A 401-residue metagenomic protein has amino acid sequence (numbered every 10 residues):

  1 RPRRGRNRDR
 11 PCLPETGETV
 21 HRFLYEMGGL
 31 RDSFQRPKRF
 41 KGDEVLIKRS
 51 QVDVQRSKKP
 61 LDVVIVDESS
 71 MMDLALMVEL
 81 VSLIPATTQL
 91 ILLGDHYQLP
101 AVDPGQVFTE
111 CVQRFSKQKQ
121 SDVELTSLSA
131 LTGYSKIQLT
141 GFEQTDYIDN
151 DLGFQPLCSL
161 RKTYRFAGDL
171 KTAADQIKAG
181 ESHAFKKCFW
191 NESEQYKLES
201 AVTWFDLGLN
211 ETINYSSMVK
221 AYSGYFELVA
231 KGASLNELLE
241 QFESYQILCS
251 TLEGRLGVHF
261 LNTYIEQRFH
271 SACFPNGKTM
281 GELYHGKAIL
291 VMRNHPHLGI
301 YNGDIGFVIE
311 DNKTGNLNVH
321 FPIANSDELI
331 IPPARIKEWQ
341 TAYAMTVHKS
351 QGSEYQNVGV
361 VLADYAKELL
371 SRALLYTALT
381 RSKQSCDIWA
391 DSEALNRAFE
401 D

Functional and structural regions predicted by a protein language model:
R1-K59: Inter-Walker segment of RecA-like/P-loop motor cores
L24, M72-D73, L99-A101, E368: Catalytic P-loop NTPase motifs of RecA-like helicase/translocase cores
F34-D62, D73-T88, L152, F242 (+1 more regions): Short basic/glycine-enriched coil/helix segment immediately N-terminal to the Walker B
L61, A86-Q89, L152-L157, S200 (+3 more regions): Short glycine-/polar-rich loops that comprise or flank the Walker A/P-loop and associated switch/sensor motifs
V64, M72, I91-L92, I247 (+1 more regions): Hydrophobic positions in the central parallel beta-sheet of the AAA+
D67-E68, G94-H96: Walker B catalytic acidic pair
Y97-I289, H295-L298: Conserved helicase motor core of P-loop NTPases
A174, D304-D401: C-terminal accessory regions
